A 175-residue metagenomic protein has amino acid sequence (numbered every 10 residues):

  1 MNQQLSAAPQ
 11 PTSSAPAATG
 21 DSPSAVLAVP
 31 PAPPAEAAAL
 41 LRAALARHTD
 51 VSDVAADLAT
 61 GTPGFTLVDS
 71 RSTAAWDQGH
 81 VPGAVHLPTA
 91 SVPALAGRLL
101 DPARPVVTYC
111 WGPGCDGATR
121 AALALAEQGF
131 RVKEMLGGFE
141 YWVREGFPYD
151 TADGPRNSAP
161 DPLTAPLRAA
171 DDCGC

Functional and structural regions predicted by a protein language model:
M1-Q78, D153-C175: Flexible, polar/low-complexity N-terminal or interdomain linker segments that lie immediately upstream of folded
G61-L67, P82-G83, P105, F130-R131: Short active-site oxyanion
W76-P82, G97, W142: Short loop/helix-cap segments at secondary-structure boundaries that form the rim of catalytic
V81-A90: A contiguous binding-surface segment within folded domains or other stable secondary-structure elements
V85, A103, Y149-D153: Short, hinge-like loop/turn segments at secondary-structure boundaries
A90-A96: Alpha-helical scaffolding within the catalytic cores of extracellular/periplasmic polymer-degrading hydrolases
L95, R144-E145, D161-P162: Short Asp/Glu-rich motifs
G97-V143: Catalytic cysteine-centered active loop of the rhodanese-like fold, especially the PTP/DSP P-loop
